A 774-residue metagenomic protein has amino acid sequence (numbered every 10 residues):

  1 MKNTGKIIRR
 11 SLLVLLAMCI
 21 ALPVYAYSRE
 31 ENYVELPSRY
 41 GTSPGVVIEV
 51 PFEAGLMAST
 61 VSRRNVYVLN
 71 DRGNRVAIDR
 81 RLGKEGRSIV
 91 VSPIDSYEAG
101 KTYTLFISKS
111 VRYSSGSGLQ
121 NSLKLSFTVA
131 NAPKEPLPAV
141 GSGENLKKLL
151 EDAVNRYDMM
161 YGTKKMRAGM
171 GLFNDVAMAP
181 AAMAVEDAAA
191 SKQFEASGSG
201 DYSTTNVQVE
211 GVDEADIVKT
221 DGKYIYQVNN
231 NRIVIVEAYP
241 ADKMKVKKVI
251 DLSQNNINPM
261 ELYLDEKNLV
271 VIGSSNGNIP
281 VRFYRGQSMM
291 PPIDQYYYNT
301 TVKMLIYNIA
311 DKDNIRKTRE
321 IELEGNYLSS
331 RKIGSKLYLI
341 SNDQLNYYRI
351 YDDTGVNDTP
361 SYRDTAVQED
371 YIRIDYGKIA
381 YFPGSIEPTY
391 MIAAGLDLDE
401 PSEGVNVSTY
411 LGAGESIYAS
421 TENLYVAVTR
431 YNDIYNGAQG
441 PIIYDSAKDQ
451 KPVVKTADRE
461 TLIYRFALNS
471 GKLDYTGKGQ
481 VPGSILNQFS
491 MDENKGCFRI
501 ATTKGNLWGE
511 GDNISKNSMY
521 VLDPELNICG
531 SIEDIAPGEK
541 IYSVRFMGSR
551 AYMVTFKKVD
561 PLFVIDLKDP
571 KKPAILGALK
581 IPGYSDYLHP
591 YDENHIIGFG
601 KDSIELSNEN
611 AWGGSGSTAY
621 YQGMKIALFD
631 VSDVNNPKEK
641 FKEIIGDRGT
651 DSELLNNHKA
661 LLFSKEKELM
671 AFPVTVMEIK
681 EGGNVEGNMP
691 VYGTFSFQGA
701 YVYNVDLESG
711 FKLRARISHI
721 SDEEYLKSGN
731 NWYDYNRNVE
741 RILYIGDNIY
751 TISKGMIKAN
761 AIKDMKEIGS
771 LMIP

Functional and structural regions predicted by a protein language model:
K6-A26: Sec-dependent N-terminal signal peptides of Gram-positive bacterial secreted proteins and lipoproteins
P23-D71, F106, N121-E135: N-terminal non-catalytic regions of secreted/periplasmic and cell-surface proteins
R72-R80, K245-V246, E767: Surface-exposed loop/edge segments in extracytoplasmic proteins
E85-V91: Aromatic sugar-binding surface patches on proteins that engage polysaccharides or sugar-phosphate polymers
D95-K101: Surface-exposed, short loops/turns at beta-strand junctions within beta-sandwich domains
T102-K109: Contiguous beta-strand segments of beta-sheet-rich domains
R112-L123, I350-Y351: Beta-sandwich strand segments
N131-P774: Beta-sheet-rich non-transmembrane sensory/scaffold domains
